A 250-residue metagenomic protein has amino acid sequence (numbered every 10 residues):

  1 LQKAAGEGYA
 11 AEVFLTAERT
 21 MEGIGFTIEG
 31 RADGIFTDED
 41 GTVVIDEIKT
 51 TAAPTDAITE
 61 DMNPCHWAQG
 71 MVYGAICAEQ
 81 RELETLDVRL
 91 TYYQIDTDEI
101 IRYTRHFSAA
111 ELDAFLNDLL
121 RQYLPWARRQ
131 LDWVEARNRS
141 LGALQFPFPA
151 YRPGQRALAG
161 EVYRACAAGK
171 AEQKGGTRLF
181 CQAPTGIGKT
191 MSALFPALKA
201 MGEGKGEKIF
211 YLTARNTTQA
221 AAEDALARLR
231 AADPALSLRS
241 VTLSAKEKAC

Functional and structural regions predicted by a protein language model:
L1-R19: Acidic-basic catalytic patches of nuclease active cores, encompassing PD-(D/E)XK and other metal-cofactor nuclease
A17-D113: Mg2+/Mn2+-dependent nuclease catalytic core
E84-L86, K205-E207, L236-R239: Short glycine-/polar-rich loops that comprise or flank the Walker A/P-loop and associated switch/sensor motifs
E111-A143: Polybasic (Lys/Arg-rich)
W133-Q182: Conserved pre-motif I regulatory segment
Y163-A167, T190-K205, A225-L229: Walker A/P-loop NTP-binding motif
A168-P196, E207-I209: Walker A/P-loop
K208-R228, V241-A249: Conserved Walker A/P-loop ATP-binding site and its immediately adjacent core in helicase/helicase-like ATPase domains
